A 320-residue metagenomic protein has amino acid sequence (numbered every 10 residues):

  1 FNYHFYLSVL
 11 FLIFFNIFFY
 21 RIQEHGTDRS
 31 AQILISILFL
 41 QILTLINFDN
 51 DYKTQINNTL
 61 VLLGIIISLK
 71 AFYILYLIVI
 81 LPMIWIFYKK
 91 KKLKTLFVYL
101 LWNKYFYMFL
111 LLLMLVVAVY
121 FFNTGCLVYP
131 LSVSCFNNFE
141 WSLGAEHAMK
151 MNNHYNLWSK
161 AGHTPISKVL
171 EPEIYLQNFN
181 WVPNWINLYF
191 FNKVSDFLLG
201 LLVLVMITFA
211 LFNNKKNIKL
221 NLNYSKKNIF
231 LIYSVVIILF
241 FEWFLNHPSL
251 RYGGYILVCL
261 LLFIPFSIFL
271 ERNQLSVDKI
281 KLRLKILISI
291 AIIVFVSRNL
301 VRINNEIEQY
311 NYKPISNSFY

Functional and structural regions predicted by a protein language model:
F1, Y175-L222: Hydrophobic, aromatic-rich transmembrane alpha-helices and their immediate juxtamembrane boundary segments
F1, Y6, I17-T44, G253-Y255: Multi-pass, polyprenyl lipid-linked donor-dependent membrane glycosyltransferases
H4-V9, I46-I65: Short hydrophobic alpha-helices at membrane interfaces in multi-pass membrane enzymes
F19, Q55-P82, L111, G125 (+1 more regions): Membrane-interface alpha helices of multi-pass inner-membrane proteins
T27-F39, L69, L75-Y76, L239 (+1 more regions): Hydrophobic/aromatic-rich transmembrane helices and adjacent perimembrane loops
V61-L63, K94-F121, L284-V294: Hydrophobic alpha-helical membrane-interfacial segments at the cytosolic entry of transmembrane helices
Y76-L110, F269: Perimembrane helix-loop-helix junctions
N103-S195, V301: Membrane-lumen/periplasm interface segments of specific transmembrane helices in polyprenyl phosphate-linked
